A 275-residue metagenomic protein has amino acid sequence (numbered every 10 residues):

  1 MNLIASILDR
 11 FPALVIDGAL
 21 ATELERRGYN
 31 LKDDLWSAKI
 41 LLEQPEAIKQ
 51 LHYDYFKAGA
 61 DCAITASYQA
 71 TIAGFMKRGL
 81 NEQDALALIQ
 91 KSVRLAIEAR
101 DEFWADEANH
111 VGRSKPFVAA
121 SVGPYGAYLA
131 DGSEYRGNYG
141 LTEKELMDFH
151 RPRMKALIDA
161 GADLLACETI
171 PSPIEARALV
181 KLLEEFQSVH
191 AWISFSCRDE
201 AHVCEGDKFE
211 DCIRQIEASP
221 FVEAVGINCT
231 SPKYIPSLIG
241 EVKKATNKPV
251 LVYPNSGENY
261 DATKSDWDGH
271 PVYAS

Functional and structural regions predicted by a protein language model:
M1-S275: Domain-level signal for soluble alpha/beta catalytic cores
